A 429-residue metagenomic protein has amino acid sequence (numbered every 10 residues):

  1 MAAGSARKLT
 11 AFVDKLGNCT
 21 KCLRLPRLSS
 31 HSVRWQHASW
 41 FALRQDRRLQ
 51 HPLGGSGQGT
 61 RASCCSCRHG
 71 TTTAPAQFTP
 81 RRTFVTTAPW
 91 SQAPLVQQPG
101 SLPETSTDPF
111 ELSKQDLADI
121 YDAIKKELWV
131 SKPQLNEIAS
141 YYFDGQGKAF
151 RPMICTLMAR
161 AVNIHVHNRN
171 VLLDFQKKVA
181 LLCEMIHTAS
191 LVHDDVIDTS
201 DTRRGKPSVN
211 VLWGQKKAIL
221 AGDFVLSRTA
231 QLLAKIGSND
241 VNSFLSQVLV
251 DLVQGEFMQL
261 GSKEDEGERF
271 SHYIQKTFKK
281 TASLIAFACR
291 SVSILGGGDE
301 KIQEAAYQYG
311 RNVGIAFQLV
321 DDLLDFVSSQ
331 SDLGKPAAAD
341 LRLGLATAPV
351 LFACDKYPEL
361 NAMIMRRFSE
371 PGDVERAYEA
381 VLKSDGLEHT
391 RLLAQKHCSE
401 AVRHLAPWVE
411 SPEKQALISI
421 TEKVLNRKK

Functional and structural regions predicted by a protein language model:
A2-K429: All-alpha prenyltransferase/terpene-synthase fold signal
